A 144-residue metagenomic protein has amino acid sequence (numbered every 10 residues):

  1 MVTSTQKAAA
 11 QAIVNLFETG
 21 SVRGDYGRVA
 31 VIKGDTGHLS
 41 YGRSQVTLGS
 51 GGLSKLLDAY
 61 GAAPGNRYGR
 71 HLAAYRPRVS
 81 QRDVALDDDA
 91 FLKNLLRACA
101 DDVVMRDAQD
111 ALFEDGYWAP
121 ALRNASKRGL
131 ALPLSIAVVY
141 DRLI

Functional and structural regions predicted by a protein language model:
M1-L130, L134-I144: Cell-wall polysaccharide-cleaving catalytic domain and substrate-binding groove, primarily in peptidoglycan/chitin
